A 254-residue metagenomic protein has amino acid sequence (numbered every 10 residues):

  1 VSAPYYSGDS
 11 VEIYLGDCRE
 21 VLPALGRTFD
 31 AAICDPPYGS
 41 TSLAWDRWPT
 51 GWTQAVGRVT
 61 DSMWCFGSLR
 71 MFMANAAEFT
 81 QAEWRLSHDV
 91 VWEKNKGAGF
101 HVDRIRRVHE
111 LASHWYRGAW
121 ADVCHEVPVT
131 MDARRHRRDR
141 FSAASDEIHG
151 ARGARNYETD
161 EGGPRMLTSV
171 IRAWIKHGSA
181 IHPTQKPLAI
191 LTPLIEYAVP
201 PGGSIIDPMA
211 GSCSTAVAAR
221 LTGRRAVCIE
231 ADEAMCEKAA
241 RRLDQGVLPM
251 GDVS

Functional and structural regions predicted by a protein language model:
V1-Y5, D252: Arg/Lys-rich, low-complexity, intrinsically disordered N-terminal tails that contact nucleic acids
P4-I13: Beta-strand-turn-beta hairpins that frame and shape the catalytic cleft of phosphate-ester-processing enzymes
G16-E20: Conserved SAM/SAH-binding loop
V21, G67, M71-N75, A218 (+1 more regions): Phosphate- and divalent-cation-binding pockets in alpha/beta enzyme and binding domains that engage nucleotide-derived
L25-C34, L43, A82-S254: Class I S-adenosyl-L-methionine
C34-D35, C65: Active-site beta-strand/loop signature of hydrolases that rely on acidic residues for catalysis
G39: Active-site beta-alpha loop architecture of Rossmann-like, nucleotide-cofactor-dependent enzymes
D46-A98, W115: Conserved Class I SAM-dependent methyltransferase catalytic core
